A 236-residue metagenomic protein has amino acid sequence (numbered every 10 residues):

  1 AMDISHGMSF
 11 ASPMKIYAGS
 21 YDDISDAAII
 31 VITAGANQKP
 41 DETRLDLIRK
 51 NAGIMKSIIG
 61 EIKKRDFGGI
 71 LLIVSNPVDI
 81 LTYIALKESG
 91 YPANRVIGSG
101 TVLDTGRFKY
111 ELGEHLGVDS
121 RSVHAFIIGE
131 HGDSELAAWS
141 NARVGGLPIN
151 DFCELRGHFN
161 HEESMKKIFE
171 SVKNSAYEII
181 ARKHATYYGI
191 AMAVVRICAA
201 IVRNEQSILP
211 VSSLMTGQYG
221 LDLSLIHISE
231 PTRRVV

Functional and structural regions predicted by a protein language model:
A1-A27, E42: Conserved N-terminal Rossmann-fold NAD(P) cofactor-binding segment
V31: N-terminal Rossmann-like NAD(P) cofactor-binding module of classical short-chain dehydrogenase/reductase
A34-A36: Conserved NAD(P)H cofactor-binding loop of Rossmann-fold oxidoreductase domains
K39, D79-Y83, T105-R107, G132-L136 (+1 more regions): Short, well-ordered, mixed-charge alpha-helical segments that flank or form enzyme active sites
T43-K109: Rossmann-like NAD(P)(H) cofactor-binding subdomain of soluble oxidoreductases
R95, T101-S212: Active-site-lining helix/loop region of Rossmann-like oxidoreductase modules
P210, Y219-G220: A C-terminal functional module that forms or caps the active site or interfaces directly with catalytic machinery
I226-V236: Single conserved hydrophobic/aromatic residue that forms the stacking wall/gate of nucleotide- or nucleobase-binding
